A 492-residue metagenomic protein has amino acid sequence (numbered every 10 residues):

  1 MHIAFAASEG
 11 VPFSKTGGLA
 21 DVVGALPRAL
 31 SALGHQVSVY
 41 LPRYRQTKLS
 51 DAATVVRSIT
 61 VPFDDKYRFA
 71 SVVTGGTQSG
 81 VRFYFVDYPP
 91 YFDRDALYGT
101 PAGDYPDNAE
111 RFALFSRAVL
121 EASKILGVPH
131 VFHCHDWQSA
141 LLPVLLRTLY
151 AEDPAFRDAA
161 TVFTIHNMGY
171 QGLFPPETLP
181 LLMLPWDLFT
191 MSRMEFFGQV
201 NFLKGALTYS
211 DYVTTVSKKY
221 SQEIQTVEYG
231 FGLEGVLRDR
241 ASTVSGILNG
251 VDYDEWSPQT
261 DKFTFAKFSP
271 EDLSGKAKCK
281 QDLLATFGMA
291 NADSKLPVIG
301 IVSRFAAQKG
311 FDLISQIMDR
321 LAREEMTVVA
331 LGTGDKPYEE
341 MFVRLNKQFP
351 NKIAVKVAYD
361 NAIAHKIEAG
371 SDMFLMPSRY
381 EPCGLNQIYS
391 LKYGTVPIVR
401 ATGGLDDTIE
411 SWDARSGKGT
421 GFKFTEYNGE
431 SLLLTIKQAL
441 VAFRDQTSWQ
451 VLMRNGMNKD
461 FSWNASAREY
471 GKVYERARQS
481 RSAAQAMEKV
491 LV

Functional and structural regions predicted by a protein language model:
M1-V492: Catalytic cores of nucleotide-sugar-dependent glycosyltransferases that transfer UDP/GDP/TDP-activated
